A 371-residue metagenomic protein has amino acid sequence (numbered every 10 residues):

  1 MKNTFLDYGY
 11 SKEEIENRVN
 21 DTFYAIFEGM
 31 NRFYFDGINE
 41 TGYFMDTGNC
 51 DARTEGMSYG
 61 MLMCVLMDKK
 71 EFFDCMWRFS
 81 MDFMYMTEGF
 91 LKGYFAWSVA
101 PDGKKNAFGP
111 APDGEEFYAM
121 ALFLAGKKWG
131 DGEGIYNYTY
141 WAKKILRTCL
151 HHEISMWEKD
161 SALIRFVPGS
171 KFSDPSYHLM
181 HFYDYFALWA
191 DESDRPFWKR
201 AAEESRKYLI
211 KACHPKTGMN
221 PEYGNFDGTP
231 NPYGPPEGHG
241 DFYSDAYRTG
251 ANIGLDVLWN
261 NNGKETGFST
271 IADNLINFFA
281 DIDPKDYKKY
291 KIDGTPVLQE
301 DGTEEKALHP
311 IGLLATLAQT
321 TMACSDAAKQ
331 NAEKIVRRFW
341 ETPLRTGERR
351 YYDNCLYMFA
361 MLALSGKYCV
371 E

Functional and structural regions predicted by a protein language model:
M1-A25, C50-T54, K92-Y94, A107-D113 (+2 more regions): Extended ligand-binding clefts on enzyme/binding-domain cores
V19-Y59, C64-F108: Internal amphipathic alpha-helical repeat/solenoid segments
I26, M30, M67, S80-F83 (+11 more regions): Alpha-helical solenoid scaffolds that mediate protein-protein interactions, centered on TPR/SEL1-like repeats but also
D51-M57, K105-G130: Aromatic-rich carbohydrate-recognition surfaces in CAZymes
M61-D68, F117-K128, H181-L188, A251-L258 (+2 more regions): Short glycine/serine- and small hydrophobic-enriched flexible loop segments
K70-E71, W259, E348: Acidic-and-aromatic substrate-binding clefts and catalytic sites of carbohydrate-active enzymes
T303-L308, A318-A327, A332, V336-E371: A cross-kingdom marker for long, charged
